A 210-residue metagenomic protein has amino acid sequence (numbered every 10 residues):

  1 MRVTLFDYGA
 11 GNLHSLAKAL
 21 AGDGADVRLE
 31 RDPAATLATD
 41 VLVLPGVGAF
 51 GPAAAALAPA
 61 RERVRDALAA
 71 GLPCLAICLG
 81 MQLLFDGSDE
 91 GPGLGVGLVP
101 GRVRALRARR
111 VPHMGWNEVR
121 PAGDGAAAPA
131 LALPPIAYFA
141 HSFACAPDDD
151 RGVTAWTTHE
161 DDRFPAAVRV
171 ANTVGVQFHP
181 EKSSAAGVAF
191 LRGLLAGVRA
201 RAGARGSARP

Functional and structural regions predicted by a protein language model:
M1-T4: Extreme N-terminal starter segment of soluble prokaryotic enzymes
A10, G46-G48: Short glycine-/small-residue-rich Rossmann-like dinucleotide-binding loops
L16-D26: Two-component/phosphorelay signaling modules centered on CheY-like receiver
V27-A38: Short acidic low-complexity segments
V41: Short, Asp-centered acidic motifs that coordinate Mg2+ and/or phosphate in catalytic or ligand-binding sites
G48-N117: Cysteine-nucleophile active-site neighborhood
D86-D161: Pocket-forming structural segment of enzyme catalytic cores
C145-P210: C-terminal and late-domain segments of enzyme folds
